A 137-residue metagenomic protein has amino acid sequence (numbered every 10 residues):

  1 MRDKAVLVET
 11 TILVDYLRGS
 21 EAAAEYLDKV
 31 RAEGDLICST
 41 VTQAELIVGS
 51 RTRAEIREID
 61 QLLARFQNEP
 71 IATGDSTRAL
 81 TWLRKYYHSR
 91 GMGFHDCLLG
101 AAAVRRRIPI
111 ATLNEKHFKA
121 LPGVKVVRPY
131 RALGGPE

Functional and structural regions predicted by a protein language model:
M1-C38, V48-Q61, A132-E137: Short, well-structured N-terminal submotif of metal-dependent ribonuclease cores
K4, N68-K116: Active-site neighborhoods of divalent-metal-dependent phosphate/nucleic-acid chemistry enzymes
E9-T10, L46, A79, F118: Generic structural signal for small/hydrophobic residues in well-ordered secondary structure, especially within
T10-T11, T42, T112: Ser/Thr-centric signal marking residues that sit in or immediately flank functional binding/regulatory motifs
A44-I47, D60-L63, L80: Amphipathic alpha-helical segments within well-ordered protein domains
